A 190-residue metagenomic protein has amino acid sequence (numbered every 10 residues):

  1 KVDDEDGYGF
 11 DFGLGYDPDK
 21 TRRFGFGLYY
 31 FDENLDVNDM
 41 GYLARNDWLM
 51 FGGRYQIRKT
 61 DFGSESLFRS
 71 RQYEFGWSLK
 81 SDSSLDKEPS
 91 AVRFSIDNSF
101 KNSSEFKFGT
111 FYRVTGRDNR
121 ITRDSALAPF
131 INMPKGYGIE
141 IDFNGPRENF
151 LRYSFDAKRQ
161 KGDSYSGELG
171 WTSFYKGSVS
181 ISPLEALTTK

Functional and structural regions predicted by a protein language model:
V2-K190: Exposed, low-structure sequence patches enriched in small/polar residues
